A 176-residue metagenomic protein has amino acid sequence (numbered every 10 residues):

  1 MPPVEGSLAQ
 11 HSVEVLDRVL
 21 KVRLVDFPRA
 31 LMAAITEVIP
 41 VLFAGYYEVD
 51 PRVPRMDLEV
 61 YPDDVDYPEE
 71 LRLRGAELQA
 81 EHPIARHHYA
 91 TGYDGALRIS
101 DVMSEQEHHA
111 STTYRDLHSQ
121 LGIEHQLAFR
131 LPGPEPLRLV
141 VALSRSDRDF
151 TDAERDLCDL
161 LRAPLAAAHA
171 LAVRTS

Functional and structural regions predicted by a protein language model:
P2, G6-R148, D152-A153, L157 (+2 more regions): Regulatory input/activation interfaces that engage signals or partners
L171-S176: Signal-transducing coiled-coil/dimerization helices and immediately adjacent hinge/linker segments that couple sensory
